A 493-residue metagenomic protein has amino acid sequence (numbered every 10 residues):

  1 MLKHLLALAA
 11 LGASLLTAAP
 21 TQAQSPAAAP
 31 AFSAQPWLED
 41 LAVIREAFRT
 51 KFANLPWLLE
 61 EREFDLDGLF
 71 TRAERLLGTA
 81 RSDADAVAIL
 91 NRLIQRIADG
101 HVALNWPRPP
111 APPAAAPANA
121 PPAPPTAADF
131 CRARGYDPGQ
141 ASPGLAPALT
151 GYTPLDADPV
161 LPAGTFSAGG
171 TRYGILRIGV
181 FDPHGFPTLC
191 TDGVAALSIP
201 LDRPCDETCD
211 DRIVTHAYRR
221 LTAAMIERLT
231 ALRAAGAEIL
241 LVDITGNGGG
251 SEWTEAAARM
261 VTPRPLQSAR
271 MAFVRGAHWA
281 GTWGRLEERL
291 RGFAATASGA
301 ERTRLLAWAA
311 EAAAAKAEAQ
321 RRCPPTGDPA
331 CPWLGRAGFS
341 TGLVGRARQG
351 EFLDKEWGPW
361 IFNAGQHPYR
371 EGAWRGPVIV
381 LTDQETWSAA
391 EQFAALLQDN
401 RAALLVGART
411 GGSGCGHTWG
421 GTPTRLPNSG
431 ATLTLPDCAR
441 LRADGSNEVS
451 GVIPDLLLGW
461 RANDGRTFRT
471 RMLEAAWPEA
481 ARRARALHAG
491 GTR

Functional and structural regions predicted by a protein language model:
M1-L6: Bacterial N-terminal signal peptides that target proteins for export
A7-L15: Bacterial N-terminal signal peptides
A18-A19: N-terminal signal peptide c-region/cleavage motif recognized by signal peptidases
A23-A330, A347, F352-E356, I361 (+8 more regions): Flexible, low-complexity junctional segments that flank or bridge functional domains
V452-G459: A hydrophobic, small-residue-rich beta->alpha segment in the mid-to-C-terminal subdomain of diverse proteins
